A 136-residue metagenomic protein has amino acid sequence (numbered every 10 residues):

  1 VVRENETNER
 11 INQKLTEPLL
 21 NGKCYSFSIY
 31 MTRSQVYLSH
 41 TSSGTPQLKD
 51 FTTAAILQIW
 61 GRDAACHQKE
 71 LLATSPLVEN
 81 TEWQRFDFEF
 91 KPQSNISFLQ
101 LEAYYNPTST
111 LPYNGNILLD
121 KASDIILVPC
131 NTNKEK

Functional and structural regions predicted by a protein language model:
V1, G61-D63, T81, R85-D87 (+2 more regions): Extracellular/surface-associated beta-sandwich interaction domains
V1-E17, N21: Surface-exposed, low-complexity/disordered Ser/Thr/Gly/Pro/Asn-rich loops and linkers
I11, F27, A55-L57, F86 (+1 more regions): Hydrophobic residues positioned within well-ordered beta-strands of beta-sheet architectures
T16-P18, Y30-V36, K91: Solvent-exposed strand-to-loop "edge" motifs in beta-rich extracellular domains
Y25-R33, F88, S97-T108, A122: Extracellular beta-strand-rich recognition modules
R33-P76: Extracellular ligand-binding interfaces
A64-I96: Extracellular carbohydrate recognition and processing domains and analogous Trp-centered ligand-binding platforms
E82, Y105-N133: Extracellular carbohydrate recognition
